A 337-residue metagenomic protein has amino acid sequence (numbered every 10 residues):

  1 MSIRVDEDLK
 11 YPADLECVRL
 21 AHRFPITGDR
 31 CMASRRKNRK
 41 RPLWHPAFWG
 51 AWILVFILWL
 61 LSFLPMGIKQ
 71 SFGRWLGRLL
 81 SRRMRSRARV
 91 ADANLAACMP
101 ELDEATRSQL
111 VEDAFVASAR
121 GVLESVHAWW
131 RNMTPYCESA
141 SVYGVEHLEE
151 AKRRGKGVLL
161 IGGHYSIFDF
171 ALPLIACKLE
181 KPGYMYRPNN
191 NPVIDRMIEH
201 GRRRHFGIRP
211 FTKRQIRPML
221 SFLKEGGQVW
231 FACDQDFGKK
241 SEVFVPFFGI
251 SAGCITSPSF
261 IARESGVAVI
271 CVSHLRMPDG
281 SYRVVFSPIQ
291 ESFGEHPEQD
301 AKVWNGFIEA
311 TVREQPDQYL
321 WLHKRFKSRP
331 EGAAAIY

Functional and structural regions predicted by a protein language model:
P12, G28-G162, D195-E199: Membrane-anchoring hydrophobic helices of lipid-metabolizing enzymes
V18-R19: Intrinsic, low-complexity polybasic segments
G28-D29, A33-H45, R74-L76, L80 (+4 more regions): Non-catalytic C-terminal accessory region of glycerolipid acyltransferases and related lyso-lipid remodeling enzymes
R154-K213, D236-P246: Catalytic core of membrane glycerolipid acyltransferases/transacylases, capturing the structured, soluble-facing
